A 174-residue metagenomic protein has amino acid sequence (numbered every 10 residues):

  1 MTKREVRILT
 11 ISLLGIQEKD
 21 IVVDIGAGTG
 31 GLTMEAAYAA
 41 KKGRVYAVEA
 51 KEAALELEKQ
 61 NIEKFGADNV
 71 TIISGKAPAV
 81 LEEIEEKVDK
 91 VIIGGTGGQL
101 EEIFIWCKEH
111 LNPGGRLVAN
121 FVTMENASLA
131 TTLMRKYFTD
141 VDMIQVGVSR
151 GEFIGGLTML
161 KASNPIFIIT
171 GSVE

Functional and structural regions predicted by a protein language model:
K3-E18: Conserved alpha-helix/loop element of class I SAM-dependent methyltransferases that forms part of the SAM/SAH-binding
K19-G28: Conserved class I S-adenosyl-L-methionine
T29-K41: Conserved SAM-binding loop of SAM-dependent methyltransferases across substrates and taxa, primarily the Class I
G43-Y46: Short beta-strand element of Class I
V48-V88: S-adenosyl-L-methionine
E49-A54, G95, Q99, V122: Short beta->alpha hinge that forms the Motif I/post-I loop of the SAM-binding pocket
T71-V118: Active-site segment flanking the S-adenosylmethionine/decSAM binding pocket in AdoMet-dependent transferases
W106-F167: C-terminal substrate-binding/active-site "lid" region of AdoMet-derived donor-dependent transferases
